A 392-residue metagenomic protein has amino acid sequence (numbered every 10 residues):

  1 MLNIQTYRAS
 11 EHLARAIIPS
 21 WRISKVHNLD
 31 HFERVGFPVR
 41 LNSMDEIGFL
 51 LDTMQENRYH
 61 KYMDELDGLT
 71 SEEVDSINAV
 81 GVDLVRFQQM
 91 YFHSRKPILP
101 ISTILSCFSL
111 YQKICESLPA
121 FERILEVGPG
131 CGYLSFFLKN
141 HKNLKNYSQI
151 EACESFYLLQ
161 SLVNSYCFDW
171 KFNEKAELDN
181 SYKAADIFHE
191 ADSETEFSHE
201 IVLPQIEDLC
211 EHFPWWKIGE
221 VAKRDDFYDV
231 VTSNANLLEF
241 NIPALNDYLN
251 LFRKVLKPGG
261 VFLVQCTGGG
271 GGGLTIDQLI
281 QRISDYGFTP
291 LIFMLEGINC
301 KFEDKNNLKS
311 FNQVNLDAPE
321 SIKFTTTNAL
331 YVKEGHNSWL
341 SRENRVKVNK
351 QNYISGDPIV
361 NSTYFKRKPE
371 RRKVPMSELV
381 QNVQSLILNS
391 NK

Functional and structural regions predicted by a protein language model:
M1-I104, N307-K392: N-terminal accessory regions of S-adenosyl-L-methionine
S102-F121, L245: Conserved alpha-helix/loop element of class I SAM-dependent methyltransferases that forms part of the SAM/SAH-binding
A120-G130: Conserved class I S-adenosyl-L-methionine
C131-N143: Conserved SAM-binding loop of SAM-dependent methyltransferases across substrates and taxa, primarily the Class I
N146-A152: Conserved SAM-binding motif I beta-strand of class I
N164-R224: S-adenosyl-L-methionine
D229-P243: A short SAM/SAH-binding and catalytic strip from SAM-dependent methyltransferases
N246-V261: A short glycine-rich, Lys/Arg-flanked "PGG" loop and its adjoining helix->strand segment in the class I
